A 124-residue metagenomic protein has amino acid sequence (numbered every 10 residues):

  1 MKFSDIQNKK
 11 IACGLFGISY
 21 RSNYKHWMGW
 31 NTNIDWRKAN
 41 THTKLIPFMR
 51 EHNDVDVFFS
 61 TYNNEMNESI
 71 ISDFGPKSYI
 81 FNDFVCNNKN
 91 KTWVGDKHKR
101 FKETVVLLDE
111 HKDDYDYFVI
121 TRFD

Functional and structural regions predicted by a protein language model:
M1-N33: N-proximal low-complexity "stem/linker" segments adjacent to membrane-targeting elements
D5-I6, M49-H52: Short, conserved loop/helix-junction motifs that constitute active-site signature segments in enzyme catalytic cores
K10-G14, T104, I120: Secretory-pathway luminal glycosyltransferase catalytic domains
I11, E51-V57: Short loop->beta transition adjacent to catalytic acidic/histidine clusters or analogous donor-positioning motifs
L15-F16, F59-Y62, T121-F123: Short His-Asn-centered micro-motif
Y24, F59-Y115: Active-site-proximal specificity loops/subdomain of glycosyltransferases
W27-F48, G95-V106: Well-ordered, non-membrane alpha-helical segments in soluble/globular domains
D114-D124: Short beta-strand-to-loop acidic/aromatic patch adjacent to the donor-nucleotide binding site
